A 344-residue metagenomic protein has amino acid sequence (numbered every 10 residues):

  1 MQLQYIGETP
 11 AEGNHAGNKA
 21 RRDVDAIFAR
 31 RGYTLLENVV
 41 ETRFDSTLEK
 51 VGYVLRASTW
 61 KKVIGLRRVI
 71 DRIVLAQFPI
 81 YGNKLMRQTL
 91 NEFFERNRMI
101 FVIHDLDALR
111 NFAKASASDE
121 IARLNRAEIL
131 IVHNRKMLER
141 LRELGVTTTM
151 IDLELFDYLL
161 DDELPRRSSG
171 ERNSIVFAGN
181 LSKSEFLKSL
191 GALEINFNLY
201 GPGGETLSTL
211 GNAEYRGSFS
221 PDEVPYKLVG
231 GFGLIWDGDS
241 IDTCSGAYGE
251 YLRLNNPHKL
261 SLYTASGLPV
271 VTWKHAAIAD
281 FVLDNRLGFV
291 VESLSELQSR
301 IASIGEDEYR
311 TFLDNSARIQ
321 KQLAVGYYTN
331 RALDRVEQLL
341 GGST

Functional and structural regions predicted by a protein language model:
M1-E41, V69, S189-A192: N-terminal subdomain of nucleotide-sugar transferases
G17-A20, Q77, V132-N134, W273-K274: Replace "coordinates the UDP/GDP/TDP-sugar" with "coordinates nucleotide-activated sugar donors
T47-E139: Extended catalytic core of nucleotide-activated donor transferases of GT-like folds
E128-R142, V146-D162: Donor nucleotide-sugar binding/catalytic pocket of nucleotide-sugar-dependent glycosyltransferases
Y158-V229: Conserved catalytic-core segment of nucleotide-activated headgroup transferases in glycan assembly
P225-S266, T272-D280: Nucleotide-sugar-dependent
N285-V291: A short acidic/histidine/glycine-rich donor-binding loop in glycosyltransferase catalytic cores
E292-S299, E306-T344: A charged, aromatic-enriched C-terminal amphipathic alpha-helix characteristic of glycosyltransferases across folds
